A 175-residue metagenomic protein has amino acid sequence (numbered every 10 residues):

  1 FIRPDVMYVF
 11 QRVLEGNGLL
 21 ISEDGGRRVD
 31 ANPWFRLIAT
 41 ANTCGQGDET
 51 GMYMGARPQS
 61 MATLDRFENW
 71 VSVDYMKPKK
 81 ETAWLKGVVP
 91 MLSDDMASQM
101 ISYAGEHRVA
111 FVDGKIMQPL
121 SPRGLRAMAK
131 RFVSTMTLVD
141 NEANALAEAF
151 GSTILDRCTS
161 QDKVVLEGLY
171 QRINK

Functional and structural regions predicted by a protein language model:
F1-K175: C-terminal regulatory/interaction module of P-loop NTP-utilizing enzymes
